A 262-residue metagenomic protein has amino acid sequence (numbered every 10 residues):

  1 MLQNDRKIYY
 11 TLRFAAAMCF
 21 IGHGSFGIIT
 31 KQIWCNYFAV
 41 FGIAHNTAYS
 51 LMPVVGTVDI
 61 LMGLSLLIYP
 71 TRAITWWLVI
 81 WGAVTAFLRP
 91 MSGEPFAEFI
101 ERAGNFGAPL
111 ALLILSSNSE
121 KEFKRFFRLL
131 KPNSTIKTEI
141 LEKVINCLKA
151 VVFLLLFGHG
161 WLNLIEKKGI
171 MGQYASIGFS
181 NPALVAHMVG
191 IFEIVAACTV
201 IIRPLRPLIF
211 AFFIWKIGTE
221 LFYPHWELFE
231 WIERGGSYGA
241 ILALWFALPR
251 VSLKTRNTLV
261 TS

Functional and structural regions predicted by a protein language model:
M1-Q32, N46-E166, S180-I191, V195 (+1 more regions): Extended, low-polarity transmembrane helix blocks
I29-F41, G169-I170: Membrane-interface helix-loop junction between the first two transmembrane segments
F38-A39, W77, Y174-A175, A211: Short amphipathic alpha-helical leader/targeting segments
F41-H45, A175-G178: Flexible, solvent-exposed coil segments and beta strand-coil junctions, predominantly the extracellular/periplasmic
M171-A183: Hydrophobic alpha-helical transmembrane segments and immediately flanking/interface helices in integral membrane
